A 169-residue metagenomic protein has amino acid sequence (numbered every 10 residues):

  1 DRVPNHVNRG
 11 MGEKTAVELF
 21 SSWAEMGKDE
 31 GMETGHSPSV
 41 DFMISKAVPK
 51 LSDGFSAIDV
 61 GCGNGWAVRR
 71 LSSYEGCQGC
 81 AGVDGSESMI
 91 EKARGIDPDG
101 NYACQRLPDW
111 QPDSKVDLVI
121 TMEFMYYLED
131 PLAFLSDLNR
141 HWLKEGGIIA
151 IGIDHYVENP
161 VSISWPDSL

Functional and structural regions predicted by a protein language model:
D1-K50, V157-E158: Conserved class I S-adenosyl-L-methionine
K50-S56: Short helix-loop-beta connector
G54, V116-D117: Local beta-strand N-terminus motif with an aromatic residue
I58-D109: Class I SAM-dependent methyltransferase SAM/SAH-binding core
I120: A conserved beta-strand element that flanks and buttresses the S-adenosyl-L-methionine
E123-F124: Short catalytic micro-motifs in class I SAM-dependent methyltransferases
L132-E145: A short glycine-rich, Lys/Arg-flanked "PGG" loop and its adjoining helix->strand segment in the class I
I148-L169: Conserved class I S-adenosyl-L-methionine
